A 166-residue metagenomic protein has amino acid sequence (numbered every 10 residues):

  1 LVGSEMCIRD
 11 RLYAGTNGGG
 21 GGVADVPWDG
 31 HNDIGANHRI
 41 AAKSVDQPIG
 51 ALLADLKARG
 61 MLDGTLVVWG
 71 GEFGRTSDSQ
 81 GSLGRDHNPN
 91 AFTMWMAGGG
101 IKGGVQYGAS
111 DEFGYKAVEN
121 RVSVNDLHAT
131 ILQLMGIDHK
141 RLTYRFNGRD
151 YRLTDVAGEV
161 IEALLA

Functional and structural regions predicted by a protein language model:
S4-E5, R9-A166: Ligand-binding pockets and gating/stacking loops
